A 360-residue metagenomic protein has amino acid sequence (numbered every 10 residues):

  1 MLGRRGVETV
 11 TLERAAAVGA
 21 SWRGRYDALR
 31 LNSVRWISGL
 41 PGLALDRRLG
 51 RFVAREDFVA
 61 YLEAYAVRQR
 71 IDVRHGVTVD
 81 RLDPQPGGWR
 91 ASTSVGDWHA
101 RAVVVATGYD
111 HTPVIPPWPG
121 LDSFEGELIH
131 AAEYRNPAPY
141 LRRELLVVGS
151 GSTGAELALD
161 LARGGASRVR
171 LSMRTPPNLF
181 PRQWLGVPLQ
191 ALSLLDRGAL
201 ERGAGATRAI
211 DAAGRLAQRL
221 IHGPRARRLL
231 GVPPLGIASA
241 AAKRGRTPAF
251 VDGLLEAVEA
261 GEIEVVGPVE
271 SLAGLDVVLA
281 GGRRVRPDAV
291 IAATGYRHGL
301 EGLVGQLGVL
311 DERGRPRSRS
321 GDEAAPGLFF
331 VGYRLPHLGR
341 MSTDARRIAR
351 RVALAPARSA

Functional and structural regions predicted by a protein language model:
M1-A15, G19-S21, G50-A360: Flavin (primarily FAD) cofactor-binding/catalytic cores of flavoenzymes
A17-A44: Redox-cofactor-proximal catalytic regions of oxidoreductases
A44-G50: A short acidic, helix-capping loop that chelates divalent metal ions and anchors anionic groups
